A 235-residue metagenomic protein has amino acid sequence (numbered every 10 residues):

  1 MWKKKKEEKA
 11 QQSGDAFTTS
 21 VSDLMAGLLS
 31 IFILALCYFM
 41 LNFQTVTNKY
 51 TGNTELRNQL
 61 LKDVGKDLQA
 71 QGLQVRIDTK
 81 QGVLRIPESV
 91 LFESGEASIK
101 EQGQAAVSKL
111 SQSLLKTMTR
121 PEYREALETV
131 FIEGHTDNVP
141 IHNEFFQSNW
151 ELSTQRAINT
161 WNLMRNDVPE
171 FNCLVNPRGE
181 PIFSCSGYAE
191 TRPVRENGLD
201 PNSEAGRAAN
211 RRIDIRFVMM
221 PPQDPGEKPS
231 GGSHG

Functional and structural regions predicted by a protein language model:
M1-Q74, T79: Short terminal targeting/anchoring segments
D63-K66, E96-F131, W161-V175, I215 (+2 more regions): Periplasmic peptidoglycan-binding/anchoring modules of Gram-negative envelope and division proteins
Q71-L73, K80-G82, I86-V90, G95 (+3 more regions): Envelope-exposed proteins and targeting segments
L73-Q74, T119-P121, P201-E204: Short beta-strand/turn micro-motifs at beta-sheet edges
K80-K109, V139-N149: Short, solvent-exposed beta-strand/turn patches at coil↔beta or beta↔helix junctions that act as interaction loops
E101, H135-P222: Periplasmic OmpA-like peptidoglycan-binding domain that tethers envelope proteins to the cell wall
G232-G235: Short, solvent-exposed mixed-charge patches
